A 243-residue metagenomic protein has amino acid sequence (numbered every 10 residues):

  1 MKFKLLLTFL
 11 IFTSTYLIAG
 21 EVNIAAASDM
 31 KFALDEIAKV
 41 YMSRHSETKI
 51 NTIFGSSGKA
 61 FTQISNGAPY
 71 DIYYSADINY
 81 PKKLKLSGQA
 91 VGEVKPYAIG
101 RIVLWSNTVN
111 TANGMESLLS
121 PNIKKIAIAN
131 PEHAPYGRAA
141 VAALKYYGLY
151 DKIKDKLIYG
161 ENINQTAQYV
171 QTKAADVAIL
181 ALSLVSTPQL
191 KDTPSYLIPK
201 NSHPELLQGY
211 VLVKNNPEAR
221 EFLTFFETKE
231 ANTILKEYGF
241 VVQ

Functional and structural regions predicted by a protein language model:
K4-T13: Sec-dependent N-terminal signal peptides
A19-R44, I53-F54, G58, T62-N66 (+5 more regions): Exported/periplasmic ABC-transporter solute-binding proteins
I50: Hydrophobic anchor at the start of a short beta-strand that flanks the dinucleotide cofactor-binding loop
